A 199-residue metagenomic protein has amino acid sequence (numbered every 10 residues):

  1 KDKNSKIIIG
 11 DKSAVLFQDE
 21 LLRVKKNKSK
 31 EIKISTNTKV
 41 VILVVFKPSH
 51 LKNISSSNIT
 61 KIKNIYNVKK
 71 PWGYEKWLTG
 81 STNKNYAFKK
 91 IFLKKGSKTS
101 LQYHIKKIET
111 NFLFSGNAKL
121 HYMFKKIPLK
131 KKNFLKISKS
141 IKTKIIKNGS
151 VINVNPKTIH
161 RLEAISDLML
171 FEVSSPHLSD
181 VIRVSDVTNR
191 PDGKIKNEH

Functional and structural regions predicted by a protein language model:
K1-S5, I91-K94, Y103-K126, V173: Short, conserved beta-strand element in jelly-roll/cupin
D2, K25-N27, S35-N37, K94 (+5 more regions): A short, compositionally biased micro-patch
N4-K6, V41, K98, N117-K119 (+3 more regions): Structural motif
K6-S29, F124-K157: Short acidic-glycine-tyrosine-enriched beta hairpin
A14-Q18, K26-K89, K94, K98-S100 (+3 more regions): A short, N-terminal "cap"/entry segment at the start of jelly-roll beta-barrel domains of the cupin/DSBH fold
Q102-E109, L113-A118, Y122, N133 (+3 more regions): Catalytic cores of nucleotide-enabled group-transfer and carboxylate-activating enzymes in metabolic and assembly-line
K157, P176-L178, G193-E198: Beta-strand/loop edge motif enriched in small/polar residues
H160-I182: A contiguous, mid-protein "functional segment" used to position or interact with cofactors/ions or partner subunits
